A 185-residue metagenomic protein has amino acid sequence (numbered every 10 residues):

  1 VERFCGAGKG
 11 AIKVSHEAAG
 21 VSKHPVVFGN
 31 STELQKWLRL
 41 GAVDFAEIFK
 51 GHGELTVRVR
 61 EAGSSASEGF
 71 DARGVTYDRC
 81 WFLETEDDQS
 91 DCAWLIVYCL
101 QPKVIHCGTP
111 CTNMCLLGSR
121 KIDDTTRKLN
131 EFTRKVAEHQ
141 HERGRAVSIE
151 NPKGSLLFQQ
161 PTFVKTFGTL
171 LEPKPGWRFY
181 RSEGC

Functional and structural regions predicted by a protein language model:
V1-C185: Conserved active-site and SAM-binding loop architecture of S-adenosyl-L-methionine-dependent nucleic-acid
